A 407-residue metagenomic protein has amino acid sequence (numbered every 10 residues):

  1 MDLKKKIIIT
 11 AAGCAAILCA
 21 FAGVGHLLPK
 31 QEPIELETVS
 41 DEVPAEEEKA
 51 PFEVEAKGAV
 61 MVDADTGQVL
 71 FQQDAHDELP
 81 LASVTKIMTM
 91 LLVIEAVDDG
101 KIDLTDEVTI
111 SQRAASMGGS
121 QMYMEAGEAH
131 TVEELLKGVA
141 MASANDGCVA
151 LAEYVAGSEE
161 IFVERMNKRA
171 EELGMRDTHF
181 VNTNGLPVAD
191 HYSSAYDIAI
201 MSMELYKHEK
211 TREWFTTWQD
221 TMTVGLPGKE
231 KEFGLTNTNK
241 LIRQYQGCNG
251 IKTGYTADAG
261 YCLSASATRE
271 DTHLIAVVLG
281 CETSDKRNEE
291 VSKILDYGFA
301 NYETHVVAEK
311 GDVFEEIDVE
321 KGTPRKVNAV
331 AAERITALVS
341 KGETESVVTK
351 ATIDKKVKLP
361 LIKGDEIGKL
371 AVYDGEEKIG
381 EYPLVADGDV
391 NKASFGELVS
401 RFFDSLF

Functional and structural regions predicted by a protein language model:
M1-D2, M175-R176, P187-Y192, Y196-F407: Domain-terminus/edge residues, biased toward the C-terminal soluble/receptor-binding domains of extracytoplasmic
M1-E35, F403-F407: Gram-positive cell-envelope targeting signals
L3-I8, L81, V132, F395 (+1 more regions): Structural motif marking the loop-to-transmembrane transition
A12, F52, A56, V108 (+8 more regions): Hydrophobic alpha-helical segments and their boundary regions
L18, A45-E47, C262: A generic local structural motif
G25-Y196, I200-E209: Active-site-adjacent loops and short helices of periplasmic peptidoglycan-processing enzymes
